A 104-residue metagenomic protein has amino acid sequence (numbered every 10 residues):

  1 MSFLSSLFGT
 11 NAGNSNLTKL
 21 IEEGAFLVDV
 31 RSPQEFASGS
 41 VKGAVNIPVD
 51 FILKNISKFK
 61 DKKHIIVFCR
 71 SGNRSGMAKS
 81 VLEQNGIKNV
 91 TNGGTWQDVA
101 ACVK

Functional and structural regions predicted by a protein language model:
S2-F26, P33-H64, N73-K104: Rhodanese-like catalytic fold shared by cysteine-dependent sulfurtransferases and DSP/PTP-type phosphatases
C69: Short cysteine clusters
